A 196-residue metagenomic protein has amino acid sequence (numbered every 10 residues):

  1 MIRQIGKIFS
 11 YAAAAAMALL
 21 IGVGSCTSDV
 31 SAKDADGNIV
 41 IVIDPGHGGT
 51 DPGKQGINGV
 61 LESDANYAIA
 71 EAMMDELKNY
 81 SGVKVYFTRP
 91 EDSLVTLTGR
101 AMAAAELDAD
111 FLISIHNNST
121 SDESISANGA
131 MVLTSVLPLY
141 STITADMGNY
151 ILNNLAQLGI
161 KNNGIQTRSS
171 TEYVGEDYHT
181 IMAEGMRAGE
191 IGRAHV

Functional and structural regions predicted by a protein language model:
R3-S28: Sec-dependent N-terminal signal peptides of Gram-positive bacterial secreted proteins and lipoproteins
I5, G24, S31-I39, D64-R193: Active-site-proximal helix/loop segments of hydrolytic enzymes
G46-G49: Short polar catalytic/cofactor-binding loops
G53-A68: Glycine- and acidic-residue-enriched helix-capping/strand-helix junction motifs
